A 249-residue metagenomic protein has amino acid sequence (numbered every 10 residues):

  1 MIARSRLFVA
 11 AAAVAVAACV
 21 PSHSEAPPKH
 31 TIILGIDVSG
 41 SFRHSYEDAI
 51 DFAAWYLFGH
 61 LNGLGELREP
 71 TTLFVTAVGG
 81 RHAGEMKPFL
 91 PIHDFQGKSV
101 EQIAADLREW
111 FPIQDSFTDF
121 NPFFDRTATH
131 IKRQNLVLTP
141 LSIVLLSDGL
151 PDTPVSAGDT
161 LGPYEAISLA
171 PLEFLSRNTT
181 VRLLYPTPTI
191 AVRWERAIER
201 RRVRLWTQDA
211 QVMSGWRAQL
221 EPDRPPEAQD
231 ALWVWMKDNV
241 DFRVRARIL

Functional and structural regions predicted by a protein language model:
M1-F8: Bacterial N-terminal signal peptides that target proteins for export
V20-S22: Bacterial signal peptide processing site
P28-P91, S142-V144: Von Willebrand factor
D37, P140-S156: DG-centered beta-turn motif at the end of beta-strands
F74-R108, R196-A197: Short beta-strand-loop
G97-P140, Y185-T187: Von Willebrand factor
L150-R201: VWA/integrin I-like adhesion module and closely mimicked acidic/polar interface patches used
T179-T180, L184-L249: Eukaryote-biased recognition of electropositive, low-complexity segments and basic polyanion/acidic-motif-binding
